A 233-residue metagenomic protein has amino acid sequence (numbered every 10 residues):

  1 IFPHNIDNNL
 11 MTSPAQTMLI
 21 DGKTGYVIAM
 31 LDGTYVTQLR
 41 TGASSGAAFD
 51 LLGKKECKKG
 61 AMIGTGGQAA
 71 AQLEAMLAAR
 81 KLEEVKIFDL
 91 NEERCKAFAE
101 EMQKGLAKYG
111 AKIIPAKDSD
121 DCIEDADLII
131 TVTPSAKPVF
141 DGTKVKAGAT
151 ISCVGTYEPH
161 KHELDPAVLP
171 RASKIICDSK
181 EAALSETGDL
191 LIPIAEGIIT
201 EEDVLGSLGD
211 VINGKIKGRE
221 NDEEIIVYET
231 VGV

Functional and structural regions predicted by a protein language model:
I1-Q38, G46, E56, G206 (+1 more regions): N-terminal ligand-binding/catalytic initiation module
L52-K59, K81, K146-A147: Short helix-loop-beta connector
T65-G66: Glycine-rich Rossmann-fold phosphate-binding loop(s) that bind the pyrophosphate of adenine dinucleotide cofactors
A69-A70: N-terminal Rossmann-fold NAD(P) dinucleotide-binding loop
A79-L106: NAD(P)-binding Rossmann-fold cofactor-contacting core
D121-L128, S135-T150, E163-P166: Rossmann-fold NAD(P) dinucleotide-binding segment
T133-S135, G155-T156, K180: Short glycine-/small-residue-rich Rossmann-like dinucleotide-binding loops
H162-V233: Adenosine-phosphate binding glycine-rich loop
